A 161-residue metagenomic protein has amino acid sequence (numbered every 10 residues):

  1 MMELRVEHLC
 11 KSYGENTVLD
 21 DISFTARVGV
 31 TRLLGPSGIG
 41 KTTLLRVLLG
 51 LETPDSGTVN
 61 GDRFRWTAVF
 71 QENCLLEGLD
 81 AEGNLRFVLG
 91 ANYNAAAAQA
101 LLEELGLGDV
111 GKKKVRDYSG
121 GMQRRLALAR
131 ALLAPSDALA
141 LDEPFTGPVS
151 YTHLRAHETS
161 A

Functional and structural regions predicted by a protein language model:
L4, V18-L19: Conserved structural motif at the start of ABC-family nucleotide-binding domains
L49: Helix-to-loop junction immediately C-terminal to a conserved catalytic motif
L79-A91: Q-loop/switch helix immediately C-terminal to the Walker
Y93-V110: Conserved ABC ATPase "signature" region
K114-Y118: Conserved ABC ATPase signature
L139-E143: Catalytic Walker B motif of ABC-type/P-loop ATPase nucleotide-binding domains
T152-T159: Conserved small/polar residues in nucleotide/adenosyl-binding loops
